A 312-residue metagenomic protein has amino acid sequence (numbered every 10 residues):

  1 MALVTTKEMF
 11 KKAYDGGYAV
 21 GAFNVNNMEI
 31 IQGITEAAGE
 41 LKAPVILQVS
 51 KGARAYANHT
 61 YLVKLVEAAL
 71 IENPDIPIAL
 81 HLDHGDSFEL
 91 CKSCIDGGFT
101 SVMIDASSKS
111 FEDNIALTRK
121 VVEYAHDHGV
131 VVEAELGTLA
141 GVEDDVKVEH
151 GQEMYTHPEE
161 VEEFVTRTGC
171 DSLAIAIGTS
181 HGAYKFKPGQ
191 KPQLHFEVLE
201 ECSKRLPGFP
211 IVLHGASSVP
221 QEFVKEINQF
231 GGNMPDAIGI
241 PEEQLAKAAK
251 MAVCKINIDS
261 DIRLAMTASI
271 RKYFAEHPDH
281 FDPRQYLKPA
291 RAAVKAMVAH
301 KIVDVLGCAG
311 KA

Functional and structural regions predicted by a protein language model:
M1-V4, A312: Basic/polar N-terminal segments that are highly enriched at the extreme N-terminus, encompassing both cleavable
V4-K12, N27-A53, T60-D75, H84-P210 (+8 more regions): Alpha/beta enzyme core
T5-G21, H280-F281: Generic N-terminal amphipathic, Lys/Arg-enriched alpha-helix
Y18-N26, S50-R54, Q285, P289: A short N-terminal beta->alpha junction/helix N-cap motif
V20-N24, L80-H81, M103, I211-L213 (+2 more regions): Short catalytic-loop micro-motif centered on adjacent basic/acidic residues
A216: Structured beta-strand/loop patches that form or line metal/cofactor-binding pockets in enzymes
Q229-G232, I240-A312: C-terminal alpha-helical cap/extension of soluble enzyme domains
